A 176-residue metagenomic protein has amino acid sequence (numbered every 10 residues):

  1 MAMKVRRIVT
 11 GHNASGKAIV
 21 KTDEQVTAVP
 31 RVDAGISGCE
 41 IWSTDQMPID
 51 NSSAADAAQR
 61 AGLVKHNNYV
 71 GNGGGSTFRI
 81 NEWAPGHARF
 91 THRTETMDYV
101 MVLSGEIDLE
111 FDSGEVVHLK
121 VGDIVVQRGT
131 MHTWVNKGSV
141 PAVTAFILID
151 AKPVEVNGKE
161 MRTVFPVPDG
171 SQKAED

Functional and structural regions predicted by a protein language model:
M1-A54: N-terminal leader/capping segments at the start of a protein or of a new domain
Q25-T27, A57, G62-V64, S76-E95 (+2 more regions): Conserved short histidine dyad/triad with adjacent acidic residue
P30-V32, N68-N72, R89-T94, F111 (+1 more regions): Short histidine-centered beta-strand/loop micro-motifs that create catalytic or ligand/metal-coordination sites
E95-S113: Glycine- and acidic-residue-biased ligand/ion/polar-headgroup-sensing regions
D98-Y99, I124-T133, S139-E155: A short hydrophobic beta-strand segment most commonly corresponding to one strand of the jelly-roll/cupin
S113-G129: Short acidic-glycine-tyrosine-enriched beta hairpin
P153-D176: Acidic/histidine-enriched, glycine/proline-rich intrinsically disordered or flexible terminal extensions
